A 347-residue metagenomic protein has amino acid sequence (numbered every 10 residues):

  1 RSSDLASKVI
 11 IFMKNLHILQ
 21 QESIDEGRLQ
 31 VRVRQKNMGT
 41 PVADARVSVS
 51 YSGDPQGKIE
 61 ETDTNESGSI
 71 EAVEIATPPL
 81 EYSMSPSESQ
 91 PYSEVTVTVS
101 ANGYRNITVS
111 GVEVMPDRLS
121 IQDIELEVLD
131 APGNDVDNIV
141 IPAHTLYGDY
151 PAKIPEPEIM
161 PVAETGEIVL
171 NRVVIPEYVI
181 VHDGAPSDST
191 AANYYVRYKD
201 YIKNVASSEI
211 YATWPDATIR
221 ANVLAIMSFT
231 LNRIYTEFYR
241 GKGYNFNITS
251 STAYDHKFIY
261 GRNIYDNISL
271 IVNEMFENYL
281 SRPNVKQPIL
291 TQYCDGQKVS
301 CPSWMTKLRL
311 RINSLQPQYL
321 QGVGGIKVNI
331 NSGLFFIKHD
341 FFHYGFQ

Functional and structural regions predicted by a protein language model:
R1-S2: Short, small-residue-biased leader/transition segments that mark boundaries at the very start of proteins
I11-I24, D44-S48, D63, S69-I70 (+5 more regions): Conserved, single-site charged/polar hotspot
I18-A43, S52: Structural motif
N37, Y51-P55, G103-R105: Solvent-exposed strand-loop boundary residues in beta-sheet-rich modules
T40, G53-G57, E88-Q90: Short, solvent-exposed loop/turn segments that connect beta-strands within catalytic domains and beta-strand-rich
D54-S83: Short, acidic Ser/Thr/Gly-rich low-complexity loop/linker segments typical of extracellular and cell-surface proteins
L80-S110: A short, solvent-exposed loop/turn motif at the edges and junctions of modular extracellular/periplasmic domains
